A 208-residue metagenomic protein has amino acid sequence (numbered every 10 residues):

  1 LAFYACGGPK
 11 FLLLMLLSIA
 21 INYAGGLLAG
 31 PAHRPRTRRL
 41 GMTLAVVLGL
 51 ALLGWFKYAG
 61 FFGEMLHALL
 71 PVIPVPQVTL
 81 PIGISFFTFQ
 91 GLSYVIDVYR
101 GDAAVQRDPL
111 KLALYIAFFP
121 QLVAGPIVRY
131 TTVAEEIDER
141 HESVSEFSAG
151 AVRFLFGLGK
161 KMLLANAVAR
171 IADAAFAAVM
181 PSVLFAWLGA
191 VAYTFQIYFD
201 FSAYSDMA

Functional and structural regions predicted by a protein language model:
L1-A208: Membrane-embedded transmembrane alpha-helical bundles that form the catalytic cores of multi-pass lipid-modifying
